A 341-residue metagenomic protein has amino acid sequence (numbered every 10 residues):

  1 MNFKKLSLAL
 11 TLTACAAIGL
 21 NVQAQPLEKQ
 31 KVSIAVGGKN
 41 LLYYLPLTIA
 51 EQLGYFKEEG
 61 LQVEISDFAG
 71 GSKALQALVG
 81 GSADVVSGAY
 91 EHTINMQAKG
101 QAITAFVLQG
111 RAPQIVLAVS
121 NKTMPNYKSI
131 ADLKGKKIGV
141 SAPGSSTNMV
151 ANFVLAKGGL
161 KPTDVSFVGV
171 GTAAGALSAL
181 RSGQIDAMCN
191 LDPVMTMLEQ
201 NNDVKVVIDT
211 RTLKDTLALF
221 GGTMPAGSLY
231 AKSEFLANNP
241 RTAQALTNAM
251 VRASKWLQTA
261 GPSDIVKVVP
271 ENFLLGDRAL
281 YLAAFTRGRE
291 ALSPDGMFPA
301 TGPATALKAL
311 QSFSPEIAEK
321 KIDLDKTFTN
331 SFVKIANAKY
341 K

Functional and structural regions predicted by a protein language model:
M1-L10: Bacterial N-terminal signal peptides that target proteins for export
A9-A17: Bacterial N-terminal signal peptides
I18-A24: Sec/Tat signal peptide C-region and signal peptidase I cleavage site
Q25-G171, S182-D192, D203, V207-T210: Short, glycine-/small- and polar/acidic-enriched structural segments that line small-molecule recognition paths
E58, P125, S129, T212-G222 (+1 more regions): Short, solvent-exposed loop/beta-turn-alpha elements that line the ligand-binding surface or hinge of extracytoplasmic
G175-S178, S182-E271: Pocket-lining segment of extracytoplasmic ligand-binding domains
L236-I317: Secondary-structure end/capping motifs
L307-K341: Conserved C-terminal helix/tail region of periplasmic/extracytoplasmic solute-binding proteins
